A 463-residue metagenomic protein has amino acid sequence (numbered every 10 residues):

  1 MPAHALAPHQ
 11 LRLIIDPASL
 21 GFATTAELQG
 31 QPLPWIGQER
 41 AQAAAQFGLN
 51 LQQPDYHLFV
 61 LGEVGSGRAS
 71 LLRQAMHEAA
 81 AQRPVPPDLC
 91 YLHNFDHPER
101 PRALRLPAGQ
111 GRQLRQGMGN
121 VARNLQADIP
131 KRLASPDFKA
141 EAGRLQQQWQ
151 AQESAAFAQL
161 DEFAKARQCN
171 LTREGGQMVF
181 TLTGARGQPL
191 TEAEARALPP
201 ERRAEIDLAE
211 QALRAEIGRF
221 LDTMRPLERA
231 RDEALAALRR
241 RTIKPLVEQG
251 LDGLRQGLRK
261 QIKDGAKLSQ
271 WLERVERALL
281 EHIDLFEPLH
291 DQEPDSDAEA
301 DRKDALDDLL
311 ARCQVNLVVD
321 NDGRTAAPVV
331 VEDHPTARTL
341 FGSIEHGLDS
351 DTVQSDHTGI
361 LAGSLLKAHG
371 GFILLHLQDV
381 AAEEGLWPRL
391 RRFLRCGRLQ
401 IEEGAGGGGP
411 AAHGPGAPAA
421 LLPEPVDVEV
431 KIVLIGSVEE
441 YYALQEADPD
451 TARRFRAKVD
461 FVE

Functional and structural regions predicted by a protein language model:
M1-E463: Non-catalytic accessory segments flanking P-loop/AAA+ NTPase cores
